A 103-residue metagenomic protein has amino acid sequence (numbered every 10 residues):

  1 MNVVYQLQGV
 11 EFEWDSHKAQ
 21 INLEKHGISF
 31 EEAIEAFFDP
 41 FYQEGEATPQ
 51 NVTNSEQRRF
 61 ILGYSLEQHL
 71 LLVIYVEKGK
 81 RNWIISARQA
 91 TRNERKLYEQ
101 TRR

Functional and structural regions predicted by a protein language model:
M1-R103: Ribonuclease/tRNase effector modules and their secretory precursors
